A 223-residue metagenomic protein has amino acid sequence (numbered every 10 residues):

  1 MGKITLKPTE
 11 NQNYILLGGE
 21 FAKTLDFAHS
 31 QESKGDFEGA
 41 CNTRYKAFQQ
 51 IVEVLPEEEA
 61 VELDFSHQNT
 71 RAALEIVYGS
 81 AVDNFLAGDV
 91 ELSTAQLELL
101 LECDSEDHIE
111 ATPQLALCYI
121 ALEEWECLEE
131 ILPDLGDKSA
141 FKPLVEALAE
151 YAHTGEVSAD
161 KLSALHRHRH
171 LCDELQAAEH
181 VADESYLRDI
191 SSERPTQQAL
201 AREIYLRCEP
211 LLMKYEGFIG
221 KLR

Functional and structural regions predicted by a protein language model:
T5-Q12, N42-K46, V90-E98, E124-G136 (+2 more regions): Alpha-helical repeat scaffolds
Q12-L17, Q49, S66, E98-S105 (+3 more regions): Solenoid-like repeat scaffolds
S30, I76, D83, L117-C118 (+1 more regions): Residue-level signature for tetratricopeptide repeat
K34, A87, L122, H153-T154: Structural motif corresponding to the intra-repeat A-B loop/turn of tetratricopeptide repeats
I51-E59, S105-T112, D137-E146, R167-V181: Boundary/linker segments of alpha-helical solenoid repeat arrays
L148-R223: Long, ordered, amphipathic alpha-helical scaffolds
